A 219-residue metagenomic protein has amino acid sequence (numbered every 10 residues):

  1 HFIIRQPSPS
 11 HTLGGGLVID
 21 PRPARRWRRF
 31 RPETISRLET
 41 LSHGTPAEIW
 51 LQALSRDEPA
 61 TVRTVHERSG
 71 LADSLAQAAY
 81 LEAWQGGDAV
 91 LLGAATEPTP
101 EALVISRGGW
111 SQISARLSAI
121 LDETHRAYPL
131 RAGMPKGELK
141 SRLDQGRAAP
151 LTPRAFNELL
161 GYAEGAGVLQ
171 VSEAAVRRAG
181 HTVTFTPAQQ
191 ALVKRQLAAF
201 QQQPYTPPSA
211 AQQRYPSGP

Functional and structural regions predicted by a protein language model:
H1-P219: C-terminal effector modules of nucleic-acid-centric enzymes and ribosome-associated factors
